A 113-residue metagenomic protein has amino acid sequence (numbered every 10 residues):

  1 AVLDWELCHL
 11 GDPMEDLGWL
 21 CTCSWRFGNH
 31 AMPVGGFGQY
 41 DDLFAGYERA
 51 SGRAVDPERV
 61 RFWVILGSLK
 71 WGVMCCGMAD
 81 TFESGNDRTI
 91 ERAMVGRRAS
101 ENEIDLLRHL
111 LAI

Functional and structural regions predicted by a protein language model:
A1-E15, W19: Active-site acidic catalytic loop and adjacent metal/ATP-binding pocket of ATP-dependent phosphoryl transfer enzymes
V2-W5, G38-D56, A99-L106, L110: Short amphipathic alpha-helical segments and their helix-coil junctions
G11, V34-F37, A93-G96: Short, conserved loop/turn and helix-capping segments at secondary-structure boundaries that abut family-defining
M14-G52, L66-S84: Active-site activation/catalytic loop segments of kinase-like enzymes and analogous catalytic loops in related
H30-A31, P57-R59, G85-E91: Short, surface-exposed loop/turn segments at secondary-structure junctions
A54-L66: All-alpha amphipathic helical-bundle segments outside canonical DNA-binding/catalytic cores that form hydrophobic
S84-I113: Regulatory N- and C-terminal appendages and interdomain linkers associated with kinase/kinase-like NTP transferase
